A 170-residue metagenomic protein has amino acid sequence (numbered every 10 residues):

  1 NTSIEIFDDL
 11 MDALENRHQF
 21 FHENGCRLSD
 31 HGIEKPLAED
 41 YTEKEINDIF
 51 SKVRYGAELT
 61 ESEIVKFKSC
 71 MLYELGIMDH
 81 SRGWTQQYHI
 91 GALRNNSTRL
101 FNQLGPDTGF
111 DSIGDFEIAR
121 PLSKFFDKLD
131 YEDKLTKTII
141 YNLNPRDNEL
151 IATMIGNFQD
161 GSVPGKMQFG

Functional and structural regions predicted by a protein language model:
N1-K137, R146-P164: Histidine/acidic residue-rich metal-binding segments in metalloenzymes
G165-G170: Generic long, charged, amphipathic alpha-helical segments
